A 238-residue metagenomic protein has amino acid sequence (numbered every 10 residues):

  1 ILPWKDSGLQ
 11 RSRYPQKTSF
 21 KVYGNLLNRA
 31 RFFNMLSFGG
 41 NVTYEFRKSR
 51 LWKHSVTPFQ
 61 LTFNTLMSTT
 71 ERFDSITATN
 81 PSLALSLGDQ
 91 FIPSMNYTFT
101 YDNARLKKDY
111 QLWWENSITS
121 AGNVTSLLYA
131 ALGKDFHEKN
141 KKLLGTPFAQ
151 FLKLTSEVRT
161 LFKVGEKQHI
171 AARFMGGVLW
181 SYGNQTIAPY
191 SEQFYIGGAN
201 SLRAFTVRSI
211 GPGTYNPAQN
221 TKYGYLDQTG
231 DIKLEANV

Functional and structural regions predicted by a protein language model:
I1, K53-N237: C-terminal outer-membrane beta-barrel translocator/porin domains of Gram-negative envelope proteins and their
I1, L26-M35, G183: Solvent-exposed loop/turn segments connecting transmembrane beta-strands in outer-membrane beta-barrel proteins
I1-K5, Q10, S19-N25, N41: Predominantly transmembrane beta-strands of Gram-negative outer membrane beta-barrel pores used for transport
L9-R11, F38-K48, E157-V158, Y190-I196: Feature captures outer-membrane beta-barrel proteins of Gram-negative bacteria and organelles
Y14-Q16: Short flexible coil/turn linkers enriched for glycine and charged/polar residues that connect secondary-structure
F20-V22, L36-V42, P93, Y97 (+1 more regions): One face of beta-strands
L27-R29, T43-E45, L179: Short, basic/low-complexity N-terminal boundary segments at the transition from targeting/disordered tails
M35-F63: C-terminal intrinsically disordered extensions
